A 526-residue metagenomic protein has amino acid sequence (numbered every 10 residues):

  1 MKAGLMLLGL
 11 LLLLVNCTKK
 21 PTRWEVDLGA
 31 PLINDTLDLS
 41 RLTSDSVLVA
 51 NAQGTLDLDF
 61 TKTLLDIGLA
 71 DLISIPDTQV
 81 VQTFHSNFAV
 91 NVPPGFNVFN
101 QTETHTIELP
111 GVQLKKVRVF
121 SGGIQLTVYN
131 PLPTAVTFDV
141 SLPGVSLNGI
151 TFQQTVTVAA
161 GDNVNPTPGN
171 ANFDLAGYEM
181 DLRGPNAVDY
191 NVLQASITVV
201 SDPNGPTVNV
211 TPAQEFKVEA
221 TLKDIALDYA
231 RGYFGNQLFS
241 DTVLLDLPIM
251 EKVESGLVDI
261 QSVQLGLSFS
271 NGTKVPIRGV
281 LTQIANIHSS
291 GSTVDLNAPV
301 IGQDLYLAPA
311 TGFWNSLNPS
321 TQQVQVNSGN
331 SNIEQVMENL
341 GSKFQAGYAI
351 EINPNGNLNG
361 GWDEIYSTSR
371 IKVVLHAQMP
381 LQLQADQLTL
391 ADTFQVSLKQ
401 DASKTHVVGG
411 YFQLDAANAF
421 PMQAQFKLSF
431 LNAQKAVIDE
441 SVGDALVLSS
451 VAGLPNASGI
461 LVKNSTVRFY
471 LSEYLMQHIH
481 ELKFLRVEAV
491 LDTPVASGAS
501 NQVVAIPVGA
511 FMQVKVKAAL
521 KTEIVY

Functional and structural regions predicted by a protein language model:
M1-N16: Sec-dependent bacterial lipoprotein signal peptides
C17-Y526: Extracellular/secretory-pathway and virion-surface proteins
